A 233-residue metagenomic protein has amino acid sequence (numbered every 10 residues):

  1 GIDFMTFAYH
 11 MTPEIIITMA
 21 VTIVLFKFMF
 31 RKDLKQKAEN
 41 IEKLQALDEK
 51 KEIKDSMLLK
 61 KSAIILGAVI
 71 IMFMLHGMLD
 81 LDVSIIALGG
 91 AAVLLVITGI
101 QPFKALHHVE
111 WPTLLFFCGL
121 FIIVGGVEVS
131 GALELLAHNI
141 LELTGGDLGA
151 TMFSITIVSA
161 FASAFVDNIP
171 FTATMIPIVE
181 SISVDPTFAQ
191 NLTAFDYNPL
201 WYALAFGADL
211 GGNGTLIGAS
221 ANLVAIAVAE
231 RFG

Functional and structural regions predicted by a protein language model:
G1-T12, E110, G125-G233: Membrane-interfacial helix-loop connectors
M5-K54, I64, F206, L210-G233: Juxtamembrane and boundary regions of transmembrane helices in multi-pass small-molecule transporters and channels
A8-T12, I16, L59, A63-G67 (+4 more regions): Hydrophobic alpha-helical transmembrane segments
I17-T22, F26, V69-M72, G90 (+1 more regions): Alpha-helical transmembrane segments of multipass membrane proteins
F28-R31, L75, L94-Q101, V127 (+1 more regions): Structural signal for the C-terminal ends of transmembrane alpha-helices and the immediately following loop
L47-E49, H76-L79, V96-T151: Membrane-interface junctions of multi-pass transporters
S56, K60, V69-L88, V96 (+1 more regions): Flexible hinge motifs at transmembrane-helix junctions and intramembrane kinks/re-entrant loops in multi-pass membrane
L88-L95, I178-V179, V228: Hydrophobic transmembrane alpha-helices of multi-pass, membrane-embedded glycosylation machinery
